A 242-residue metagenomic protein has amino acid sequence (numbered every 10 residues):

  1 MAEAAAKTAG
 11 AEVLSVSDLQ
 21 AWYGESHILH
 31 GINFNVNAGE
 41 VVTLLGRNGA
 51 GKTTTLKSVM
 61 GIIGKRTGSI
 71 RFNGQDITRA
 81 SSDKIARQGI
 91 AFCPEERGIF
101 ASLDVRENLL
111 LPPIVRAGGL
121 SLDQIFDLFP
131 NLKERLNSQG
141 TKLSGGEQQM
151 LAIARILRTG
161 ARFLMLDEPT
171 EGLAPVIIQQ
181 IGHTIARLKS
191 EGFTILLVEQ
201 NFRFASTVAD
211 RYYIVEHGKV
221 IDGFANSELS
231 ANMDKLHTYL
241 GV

Functional and structural regions predicted by a protein language model:
A2-V242: Glycine-rich phosphate-binding loops of nucleotide-dependent enzymes
